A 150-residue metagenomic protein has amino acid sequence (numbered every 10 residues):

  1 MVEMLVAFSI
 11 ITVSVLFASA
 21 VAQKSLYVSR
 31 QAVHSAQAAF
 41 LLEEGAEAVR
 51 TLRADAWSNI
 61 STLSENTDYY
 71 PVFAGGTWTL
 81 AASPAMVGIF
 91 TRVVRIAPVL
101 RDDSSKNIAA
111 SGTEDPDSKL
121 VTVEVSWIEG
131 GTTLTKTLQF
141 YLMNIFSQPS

Functional and structural regions predicted by a protein language model:
M1-E43: Aliphatic-rich helix starts adjacent to a transmembrane/signal segment
A32-S150: Low-complexity, Gly/Pro-rich coil/beta segments used as flexible assembly/activation regions
